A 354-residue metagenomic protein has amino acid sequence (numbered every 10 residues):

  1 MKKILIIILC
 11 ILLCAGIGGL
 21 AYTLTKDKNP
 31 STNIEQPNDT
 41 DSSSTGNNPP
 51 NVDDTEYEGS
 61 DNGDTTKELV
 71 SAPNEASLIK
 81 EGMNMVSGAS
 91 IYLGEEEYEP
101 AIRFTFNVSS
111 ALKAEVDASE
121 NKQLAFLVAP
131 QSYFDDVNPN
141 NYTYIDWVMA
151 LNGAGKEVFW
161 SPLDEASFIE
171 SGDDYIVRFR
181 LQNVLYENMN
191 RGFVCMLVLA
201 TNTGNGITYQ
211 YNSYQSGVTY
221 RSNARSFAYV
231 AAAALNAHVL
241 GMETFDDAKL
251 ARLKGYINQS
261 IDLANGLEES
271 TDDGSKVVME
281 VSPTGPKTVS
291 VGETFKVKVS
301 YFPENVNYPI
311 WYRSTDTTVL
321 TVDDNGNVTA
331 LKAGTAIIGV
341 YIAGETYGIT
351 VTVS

Functional and structural regions predicted by a protein language model:
M1-N47: Gram-positive cell-envelope targeting signals
K3-I6, N33, L197, P309 (+1 more regions): Generic short N-terminal amphipathic or hydrophobic helices
A21, G88-E95, V319-D323: Short, exposed beta-strand/loop patches in secreted or surface proteins that constitute
P30-S77: N-terminal, intrinsically disordered, polar/charged segments of Gram-positive cell-envelope systems that serve as
S31, P37-N38, P50-N51, L163 (+3 more regions): Generic low-complexity segments that are intrinsically disordered, proline-rich and/or Lys/Arg-biased
K67-G274: Short, surface-exposed linear motifs at loops/turns and structural transition points
D273-S354: Extracytoplasmic soluble-region selector
